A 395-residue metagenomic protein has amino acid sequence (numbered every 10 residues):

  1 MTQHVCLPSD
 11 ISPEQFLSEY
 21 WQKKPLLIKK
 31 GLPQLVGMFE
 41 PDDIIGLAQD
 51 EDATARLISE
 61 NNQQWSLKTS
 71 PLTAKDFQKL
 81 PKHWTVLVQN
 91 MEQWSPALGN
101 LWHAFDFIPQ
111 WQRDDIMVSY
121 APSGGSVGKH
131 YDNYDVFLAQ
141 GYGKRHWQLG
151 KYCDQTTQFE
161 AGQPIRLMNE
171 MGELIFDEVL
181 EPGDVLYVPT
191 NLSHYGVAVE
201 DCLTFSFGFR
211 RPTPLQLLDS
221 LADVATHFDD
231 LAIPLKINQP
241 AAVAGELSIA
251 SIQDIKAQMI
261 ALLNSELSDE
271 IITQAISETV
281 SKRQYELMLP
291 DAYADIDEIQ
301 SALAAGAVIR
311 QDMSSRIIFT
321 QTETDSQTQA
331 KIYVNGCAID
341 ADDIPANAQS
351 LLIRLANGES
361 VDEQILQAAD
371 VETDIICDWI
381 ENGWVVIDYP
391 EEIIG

Functional and structural regions predicted by a protein language model:
M1-V5, L167-V179, Y195-G395: Fe(II)/2-oxoglutarate
M1-Y20, L32-D184, L192, V197-A241 (+1 more regions): Active-site region of the double-stranded beta-helix
S18-Q22, K75-H83, I318-Q329, C377: Short, surface-exposed loop and linker segments with low hydrophobicity and enrichment for Pro/Ser/Thr
